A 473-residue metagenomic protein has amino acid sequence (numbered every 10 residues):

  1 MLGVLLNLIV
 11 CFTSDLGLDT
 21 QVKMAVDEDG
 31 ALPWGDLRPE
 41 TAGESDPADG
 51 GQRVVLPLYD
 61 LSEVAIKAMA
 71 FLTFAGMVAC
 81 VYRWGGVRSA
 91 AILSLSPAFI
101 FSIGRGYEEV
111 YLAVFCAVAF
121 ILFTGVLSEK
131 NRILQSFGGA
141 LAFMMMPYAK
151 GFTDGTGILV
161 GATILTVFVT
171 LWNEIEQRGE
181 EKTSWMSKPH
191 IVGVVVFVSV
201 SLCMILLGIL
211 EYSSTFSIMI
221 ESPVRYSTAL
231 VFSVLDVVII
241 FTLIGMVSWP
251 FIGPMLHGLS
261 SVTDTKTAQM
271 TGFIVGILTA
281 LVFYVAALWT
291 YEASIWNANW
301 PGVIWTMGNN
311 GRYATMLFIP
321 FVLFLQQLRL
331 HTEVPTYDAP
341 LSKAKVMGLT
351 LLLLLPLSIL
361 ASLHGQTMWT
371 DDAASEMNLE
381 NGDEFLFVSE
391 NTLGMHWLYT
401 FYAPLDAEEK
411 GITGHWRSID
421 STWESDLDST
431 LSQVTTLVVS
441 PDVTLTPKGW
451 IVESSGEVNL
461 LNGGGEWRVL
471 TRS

Functional and structural regions predicted by a protein language model:
M1, I133-L141, H190-V198, K266-I274 (+1 more regions): Signature aromatic-anchored transmembrane alpha helix within multi-pass, membrane-resident enzymes that catalyze glycan
M1-M24, F197-E211, T279-A286, L354: Transmembrane signal-anchor helices characteristic of membrane glycosylation enzymes that use polyprenol
G3, S89-F101, F143-P147: Short helix- or helix-capping micro-motifs that position conserved polar/aromatic residues at function-defining sites
V4, G76-V81, I164-E176, T242-Y284: Hydrophobic, aromatic-rich transmembrane alpha-helices and their immediate juxtamembrane boundary segments
A42-G76, S102: Loop-to-helix entry region of an early transmembrane alpha helix in multi-pass inner-membrane enzymes
F101-L112: Short acidic/glycine- and proline-prone juxtamembrane loop motifs at membrane-interface regions of multi-pass membrane
F123, Q135-T153, V160-G161, V198-L202: Membrane-interface alpha helices of multi-pass inner-membrane proteins
V346-V458: Catalytic lumenal/periplasmic loop and adjoining terminal transmembrane helix of membrane glycan-assembly enzymes
